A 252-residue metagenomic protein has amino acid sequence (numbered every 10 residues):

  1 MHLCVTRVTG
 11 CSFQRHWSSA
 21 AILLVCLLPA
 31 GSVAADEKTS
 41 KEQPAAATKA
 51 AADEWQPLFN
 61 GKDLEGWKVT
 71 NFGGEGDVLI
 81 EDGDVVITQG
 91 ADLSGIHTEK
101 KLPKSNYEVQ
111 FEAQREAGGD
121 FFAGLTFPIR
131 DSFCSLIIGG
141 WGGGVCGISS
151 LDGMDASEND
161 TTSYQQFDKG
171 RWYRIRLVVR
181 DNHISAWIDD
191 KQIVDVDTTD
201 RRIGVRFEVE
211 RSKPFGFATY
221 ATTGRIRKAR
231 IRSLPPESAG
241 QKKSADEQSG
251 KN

Functional and structural regions predicted by a protein language model:
H2-A21: Bacterial N-terminal signal peptides that target proteins for export
T9-S12, V25, K41-E42: Intrinsically disordered, low-complexity repeat segments enriched in small/polar residues
S18-A30: Bacterial N-terminal signal peptides
A34-N252: Carbohydrate-interacting regions of secretory-pathway proteins
